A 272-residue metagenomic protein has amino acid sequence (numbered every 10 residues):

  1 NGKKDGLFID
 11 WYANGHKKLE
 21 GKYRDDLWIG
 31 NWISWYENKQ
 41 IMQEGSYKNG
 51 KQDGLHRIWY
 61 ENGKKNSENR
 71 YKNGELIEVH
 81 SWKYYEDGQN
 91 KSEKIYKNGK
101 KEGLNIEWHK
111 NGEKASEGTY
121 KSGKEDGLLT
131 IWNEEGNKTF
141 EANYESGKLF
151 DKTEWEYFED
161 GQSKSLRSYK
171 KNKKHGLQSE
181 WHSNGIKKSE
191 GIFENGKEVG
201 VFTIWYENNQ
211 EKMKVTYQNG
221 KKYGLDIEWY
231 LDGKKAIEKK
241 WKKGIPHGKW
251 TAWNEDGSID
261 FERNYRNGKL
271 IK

Functional and structural regions predicted by a protein language model:
N1-K272: Glycine/tyrosine- and acidic-biased, solvent-exposed loop/turn segments at the edges of beta-strands
